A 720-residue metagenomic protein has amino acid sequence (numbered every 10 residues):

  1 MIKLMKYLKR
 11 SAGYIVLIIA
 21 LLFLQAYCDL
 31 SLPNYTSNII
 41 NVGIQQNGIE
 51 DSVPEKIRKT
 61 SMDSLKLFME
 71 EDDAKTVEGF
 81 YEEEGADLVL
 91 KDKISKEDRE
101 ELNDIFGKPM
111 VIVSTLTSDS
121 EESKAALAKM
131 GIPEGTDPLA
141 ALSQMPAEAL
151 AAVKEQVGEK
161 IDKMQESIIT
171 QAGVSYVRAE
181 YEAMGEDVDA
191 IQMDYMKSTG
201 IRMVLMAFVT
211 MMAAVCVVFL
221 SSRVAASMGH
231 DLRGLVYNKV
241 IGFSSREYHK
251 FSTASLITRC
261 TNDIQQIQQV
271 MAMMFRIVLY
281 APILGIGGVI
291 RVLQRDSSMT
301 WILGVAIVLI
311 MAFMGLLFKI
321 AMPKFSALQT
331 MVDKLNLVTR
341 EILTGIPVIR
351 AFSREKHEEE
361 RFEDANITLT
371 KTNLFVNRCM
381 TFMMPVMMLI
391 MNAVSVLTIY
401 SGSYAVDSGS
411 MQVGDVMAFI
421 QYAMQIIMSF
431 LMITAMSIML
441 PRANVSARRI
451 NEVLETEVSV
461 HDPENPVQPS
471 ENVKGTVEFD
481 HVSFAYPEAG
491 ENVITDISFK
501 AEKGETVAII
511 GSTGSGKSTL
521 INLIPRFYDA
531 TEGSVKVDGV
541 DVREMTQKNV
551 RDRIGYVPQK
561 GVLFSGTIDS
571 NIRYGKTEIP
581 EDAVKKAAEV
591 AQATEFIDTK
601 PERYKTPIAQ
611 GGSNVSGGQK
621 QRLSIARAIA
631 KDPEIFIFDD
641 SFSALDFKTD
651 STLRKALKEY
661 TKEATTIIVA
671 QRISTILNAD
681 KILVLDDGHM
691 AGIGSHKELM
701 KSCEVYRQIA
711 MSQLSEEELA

Functional and structural regions predicted by a protein language model:
M1-V204, V209, A213, V217-S221 (+11 more regions): Membrane-integrated ABC transporters
S11, F23-S31, V204-V215, I267-V270 (+7 more regions): Hydrophobic alpha-helical transmembrane bundles that constitute the permease/transmembrane domains of multi-pass
I15, D51-P54, K66-E71, V77 (+6 more regions): ABC-type nucleotide-binding domain
I18-L24, M273-L328, L397-M411: Transmembrane helices of ABC transporter permease
I44-D51, R58-L65, M69-E70, P138-P146 (+10 more regions): Short intracellular "coupling" helices and adjacent cytoplasmic loop segments at the cytosolic face of multi-pass
G135, P146, V153-Q156, S245-R246 (+10 more regions): An intracellular "coupling" helix at the cytosolic face of ABC transporter transmembrane type-1 domains
R291-V308, F375-R449, V453-L454: Helix-loop-helix
